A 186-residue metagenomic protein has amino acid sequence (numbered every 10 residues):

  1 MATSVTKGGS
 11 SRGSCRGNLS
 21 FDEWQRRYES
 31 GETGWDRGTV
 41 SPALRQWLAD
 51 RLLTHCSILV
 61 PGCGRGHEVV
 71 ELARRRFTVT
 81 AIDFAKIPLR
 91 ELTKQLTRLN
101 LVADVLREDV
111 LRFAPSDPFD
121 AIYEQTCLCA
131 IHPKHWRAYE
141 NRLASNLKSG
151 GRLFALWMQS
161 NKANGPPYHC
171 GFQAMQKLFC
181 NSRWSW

Functional and structural regions predicted by a protein language model:
A2-L59, G64-D117, I131-W186: Class I (Rossmann-like) S-adenosyl-L-methionine-dependent methyltransferase catalytic domain, capturing the SAM-binding
D120: Conserved acidic residues
Y123: A conserved beta-strand element that flanks and buttresses the S-adenosyl-L-methionine
T126-A130: Short catalytic micro-motifs in class I SAM-dependent methyltransferases
